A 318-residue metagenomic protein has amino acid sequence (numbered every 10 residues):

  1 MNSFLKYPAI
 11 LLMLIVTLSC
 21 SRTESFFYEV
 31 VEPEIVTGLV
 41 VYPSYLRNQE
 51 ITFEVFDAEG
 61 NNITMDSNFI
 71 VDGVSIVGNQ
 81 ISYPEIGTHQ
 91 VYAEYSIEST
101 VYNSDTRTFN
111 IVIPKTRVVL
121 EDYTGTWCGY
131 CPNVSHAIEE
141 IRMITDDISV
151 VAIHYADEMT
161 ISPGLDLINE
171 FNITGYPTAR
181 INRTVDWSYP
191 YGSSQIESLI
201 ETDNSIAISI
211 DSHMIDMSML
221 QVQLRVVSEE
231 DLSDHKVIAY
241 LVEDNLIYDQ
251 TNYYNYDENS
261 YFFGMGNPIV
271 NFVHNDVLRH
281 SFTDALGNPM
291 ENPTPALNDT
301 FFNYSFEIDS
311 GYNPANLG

Functional and structural regions predicted by a protein language model:
M1-A9: Bacterial N-terminal signal peptides that target proteins for export
Y7, V16-L46, T100-T108: Bacterial Sec-dependent N-terminal signal peptides
V40-Q49, S212-S218: Short, solvent-exposed loop/linker segments at the N-terminal edge of repeated beta-sheet extracellular domains
V55, G60-V74, I181: Change to "...patches in solvent-exposed regions of secreted, membrane-anchored, or virion-exposed structural
N79-T88: Solvent-exposed segments in extracellular or luminal domains encompassing
V112-I148: Local sequence-structure signature of Cys/Sec-based thiol-disulfide redox active-site neighborhoods
T116, S149-G318: Short, conserved sequence motifs used for protein processing/export or organelle targeting and for catalysis
